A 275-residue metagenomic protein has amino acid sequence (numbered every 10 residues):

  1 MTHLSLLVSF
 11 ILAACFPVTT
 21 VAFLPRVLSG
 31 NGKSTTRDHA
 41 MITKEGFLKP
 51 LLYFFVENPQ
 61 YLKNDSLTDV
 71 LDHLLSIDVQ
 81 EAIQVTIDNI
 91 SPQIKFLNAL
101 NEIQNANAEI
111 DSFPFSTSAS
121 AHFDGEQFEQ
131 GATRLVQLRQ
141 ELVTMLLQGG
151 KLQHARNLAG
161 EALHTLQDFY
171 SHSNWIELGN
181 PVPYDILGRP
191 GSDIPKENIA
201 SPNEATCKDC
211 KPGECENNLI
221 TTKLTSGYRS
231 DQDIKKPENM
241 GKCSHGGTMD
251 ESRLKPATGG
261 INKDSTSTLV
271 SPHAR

Functional and structural regions predicted by a protein language model:
T2-L7, A13-G160, T165, H172-R275: N-terminal, motif-rich segments that launch catalysis or mediate targeting to/interaction with membranes, typified by
